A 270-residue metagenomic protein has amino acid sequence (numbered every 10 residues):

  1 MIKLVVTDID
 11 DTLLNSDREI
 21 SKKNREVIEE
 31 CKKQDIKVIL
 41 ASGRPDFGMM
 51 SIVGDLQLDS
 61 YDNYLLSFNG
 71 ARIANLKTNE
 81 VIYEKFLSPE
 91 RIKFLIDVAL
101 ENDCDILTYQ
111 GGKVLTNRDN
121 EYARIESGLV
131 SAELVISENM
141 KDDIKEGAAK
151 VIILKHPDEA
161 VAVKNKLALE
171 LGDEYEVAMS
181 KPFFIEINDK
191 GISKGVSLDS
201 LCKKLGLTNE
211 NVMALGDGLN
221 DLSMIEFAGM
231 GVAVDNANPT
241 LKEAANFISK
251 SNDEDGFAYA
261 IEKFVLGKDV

Functional and structural regions predicted by a protein language model:
M1-L4, S21, E186-V270: Mg2+-dependent phosphoryl-transfer enzymes with acidic/Ser/Thr/Gly-rich catalytic loops
M1-T7, E26-E29, K33, L169: Non-catalytic pre-domain segments flanking phosphatase-related domains
K3-D17: Asp-based phosphoryl-transfer active-site loop
K22-Y122: Active-site phosphate-binding/coordination module
C31, S42, N69, V151 (+3 more regions): Residue-level signal for inorganic ion chemistry
D35-I39, N63, K150, E210-N211 (+1 more regions): Short active-site oxyanion
L56, Y61, N69, L171 (+2 more regions): Short, structured coil segments at secondary-structure junctions
V98, N102-L215, L219-L222, N236: Conserved acidic, metal-coordinating active-site core of Asp-based, Mg2+-dependent phosphoryl-transfer enzymes
